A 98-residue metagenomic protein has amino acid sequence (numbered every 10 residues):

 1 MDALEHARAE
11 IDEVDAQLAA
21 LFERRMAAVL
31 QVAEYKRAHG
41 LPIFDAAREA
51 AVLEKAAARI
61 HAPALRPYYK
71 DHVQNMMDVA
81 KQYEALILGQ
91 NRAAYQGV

Functional and structural regions predicted by a protein language model:
M1-V98: Domain-level signature for soluble enzymes in the chorismate/prephenate branch of the shikimate pathway
